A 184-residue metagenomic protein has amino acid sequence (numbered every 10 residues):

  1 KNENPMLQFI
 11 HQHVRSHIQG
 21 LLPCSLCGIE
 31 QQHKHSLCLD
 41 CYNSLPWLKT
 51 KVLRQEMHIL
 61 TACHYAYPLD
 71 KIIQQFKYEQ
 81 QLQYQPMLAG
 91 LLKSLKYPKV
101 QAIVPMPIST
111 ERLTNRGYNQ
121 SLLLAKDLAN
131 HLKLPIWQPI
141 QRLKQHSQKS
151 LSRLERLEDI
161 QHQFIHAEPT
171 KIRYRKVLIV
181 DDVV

Functional and structural regions predicted by a protein language model:
K1-V184: Glycine-rich phosphate/pyrophosphate-handling loop used in enzymes and phosphotransfer proteins
